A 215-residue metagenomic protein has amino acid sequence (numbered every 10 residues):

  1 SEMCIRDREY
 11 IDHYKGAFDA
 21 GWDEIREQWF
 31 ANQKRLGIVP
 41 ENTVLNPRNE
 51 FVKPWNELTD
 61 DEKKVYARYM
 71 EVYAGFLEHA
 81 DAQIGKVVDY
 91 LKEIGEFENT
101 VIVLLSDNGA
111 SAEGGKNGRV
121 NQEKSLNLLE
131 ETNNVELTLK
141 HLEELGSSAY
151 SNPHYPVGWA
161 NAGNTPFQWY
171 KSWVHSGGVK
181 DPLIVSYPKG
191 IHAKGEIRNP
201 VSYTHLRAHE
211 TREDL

Functional and structural regions predicted by a protein language model:
S1-E2, R6-E24, Q28, N46-V72 (+2 more regions): Active-site His/acidic residue clusters
E2, R6-E9, D89-Y187: Histidine-centered active-site microenvironments of extracellular/periplasmic hydrolases and transferases
M3-I5, T204-T211: Conserved small/polar residues in nucleotide/adenosyl-binding loops
A17, N32-V39, Y90-I94, Y170: Structured segments of extracytoplasmic/periplasmic soluble domains in secreted or envelope-associated proteins
D23, M70-H79, Y150, G158-N161 (+3 more regions): A short beta-strand-to-alpha-helix junction
P40-N56, H141-G146: Extended, charge-rich helix/loop segments that form flexible, surface "patches" used to engage negatively charged
H79, Q83-V87: Active-site neighborhood of glycoside hydrolase catalytic domains
